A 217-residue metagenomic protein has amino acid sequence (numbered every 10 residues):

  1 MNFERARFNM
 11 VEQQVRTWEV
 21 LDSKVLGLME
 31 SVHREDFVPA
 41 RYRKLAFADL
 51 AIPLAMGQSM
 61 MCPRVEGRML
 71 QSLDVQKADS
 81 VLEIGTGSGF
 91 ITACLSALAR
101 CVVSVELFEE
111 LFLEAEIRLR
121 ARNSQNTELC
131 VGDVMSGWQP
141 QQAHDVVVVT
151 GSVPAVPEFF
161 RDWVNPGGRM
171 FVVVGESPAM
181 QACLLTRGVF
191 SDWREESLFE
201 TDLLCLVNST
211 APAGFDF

Functional and structural regions predicted by a protein language model:
M1-L82, F90-C94, L98, L111-Q125 (+1 more regions): Class I SAM-dependent transferase core
D74-R194: Conserved nucleotide-cofactor-binding alpha/beta core module
F217: Catalytic, metal-anchored helix/loop core of enzyme active sites in primary metabolism
